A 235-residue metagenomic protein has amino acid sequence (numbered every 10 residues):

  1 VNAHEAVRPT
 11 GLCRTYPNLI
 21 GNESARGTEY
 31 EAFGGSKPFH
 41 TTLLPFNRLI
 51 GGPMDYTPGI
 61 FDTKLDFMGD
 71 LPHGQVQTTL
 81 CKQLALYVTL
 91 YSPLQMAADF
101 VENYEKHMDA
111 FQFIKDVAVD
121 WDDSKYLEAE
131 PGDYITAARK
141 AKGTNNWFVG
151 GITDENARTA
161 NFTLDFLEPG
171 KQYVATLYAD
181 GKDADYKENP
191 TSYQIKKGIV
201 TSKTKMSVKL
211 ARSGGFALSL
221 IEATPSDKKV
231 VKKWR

Functional and structural regions predicted by a protein language model:
V1, T89, V149, S213: Conserved, mostly hydrophobic/aromatic
V1-E5, T28-F33, Q95-H107, I114 (+3 more regions): Acidic/polar loop patches that form or flank catalytic/metal-binding clefts of enzymes that bind anionic ligands
N2-A6, G150-D154, Y178-D180, I221: Generic beta-strand/beta-sheet core signal
N2-G74: Aromatic- and carboxylate-enriched substrate-binding clefts and catalytic-loop regions of carbohydrate-active enzymes
E102-F148, D183-N189: Glycan-recognition and catalytic regions of carbohydrate-active enzymes
P131-Y173, F216-S219: Carbohydrate-binding surface patches
L177-K203: Solvent-exposed beta-strand/loop surfaces of large extracellular or lumenal domains
K197-R235: C-terminal beta-strand-rich structural cap/linker in extracellular carbohydrate-active enzymes
